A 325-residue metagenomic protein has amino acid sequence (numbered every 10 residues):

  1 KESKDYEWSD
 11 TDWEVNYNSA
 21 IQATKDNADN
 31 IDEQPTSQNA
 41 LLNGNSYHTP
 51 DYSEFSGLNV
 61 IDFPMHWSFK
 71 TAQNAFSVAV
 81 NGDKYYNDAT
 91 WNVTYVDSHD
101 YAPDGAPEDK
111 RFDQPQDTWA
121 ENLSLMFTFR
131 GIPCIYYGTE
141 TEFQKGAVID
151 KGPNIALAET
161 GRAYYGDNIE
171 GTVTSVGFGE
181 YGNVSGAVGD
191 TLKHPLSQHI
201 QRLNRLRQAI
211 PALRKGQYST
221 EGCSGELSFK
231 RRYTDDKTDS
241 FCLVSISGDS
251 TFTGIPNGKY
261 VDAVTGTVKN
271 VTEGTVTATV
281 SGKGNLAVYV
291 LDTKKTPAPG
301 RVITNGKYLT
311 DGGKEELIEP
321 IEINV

Functional and structural regions predicted by a protein language model:
K1-D88, N92, P115-Q116, N122-L125 (+4 more regions): Active-site-proximal helices and loops of the catalytic beta/alpha 8
D88-F112: Active-site clefts of carbohydrate-active enzymes
S98-Y101, Q116, L125, C134-Y137: Glycine-rich, aromatic-lined ligand/substrate-binding cores of catalytic and carbohydrate-binding domains
A102-G105, I135, E142-A147: Short catalytic/ligand-binding loop motif for oxyanion handling, primarily in non-cytosolic enzymes, centered on
P103, R130, R207-P211: Alpha-helix capping/termination and helix-coil
G105-K110, G146-V148, T253, G300-R301: Short conserved micro-motifs at the rims of enzyme active sites and ligand-binding pockets
K295-P297: Short acidic/polar inter-strand loop motif in beta-rich domains
P299-V325: Short, compositionally biased P/S/T/A/G/V-rich stretches that sit at domain boundaries
